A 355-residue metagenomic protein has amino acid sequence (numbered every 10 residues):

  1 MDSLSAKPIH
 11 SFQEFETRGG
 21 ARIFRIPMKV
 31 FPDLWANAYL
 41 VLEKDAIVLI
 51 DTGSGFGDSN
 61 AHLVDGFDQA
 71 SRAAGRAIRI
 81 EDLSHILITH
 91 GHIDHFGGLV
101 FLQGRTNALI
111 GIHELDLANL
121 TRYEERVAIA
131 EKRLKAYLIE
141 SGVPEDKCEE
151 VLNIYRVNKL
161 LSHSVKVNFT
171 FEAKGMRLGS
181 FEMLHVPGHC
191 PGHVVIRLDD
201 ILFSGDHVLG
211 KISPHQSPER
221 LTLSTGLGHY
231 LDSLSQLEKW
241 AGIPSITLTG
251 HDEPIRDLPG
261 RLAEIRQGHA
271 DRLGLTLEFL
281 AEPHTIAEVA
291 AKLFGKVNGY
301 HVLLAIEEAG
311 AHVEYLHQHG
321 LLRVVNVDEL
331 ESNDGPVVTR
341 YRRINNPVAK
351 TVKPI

Functional and structural regions predicted by a protein language model:
M1-G19: Short glycine- and acidic-rich boundary segments immediately preceding or forming the N-terminal edge of structured
M1-S3, G274-I355: C-terminal regulatory/interaction regions
Q13-A74, V195-G210: Conserved beta-strand hairpin/beta-sheet module of binuclear metal-dependent hydrolase folds, prominently
G19-R25, V151-K159, G179-F181: Short Pro/Gly-enriched beta-strand edge/turn motifs at strand-loop
V41, D51, H90, L102 (+9 more regions): Divalent metal-coordination and catalytic microenvironments
V48-I50, L87, I110, F203-S204 (+1 more regions): Residue-level marker for buried hydrophobic side chains located in beta-strands that build the well-ordered beta-sheet
S54-F56, A61, V157-L160, E182-A270 (+1 more regions): Metallo-beta-lactamase
D58-H62, G66-E172: Active-site HxH/HxHxD metal-binding segment of metal-dependent hydrolases
